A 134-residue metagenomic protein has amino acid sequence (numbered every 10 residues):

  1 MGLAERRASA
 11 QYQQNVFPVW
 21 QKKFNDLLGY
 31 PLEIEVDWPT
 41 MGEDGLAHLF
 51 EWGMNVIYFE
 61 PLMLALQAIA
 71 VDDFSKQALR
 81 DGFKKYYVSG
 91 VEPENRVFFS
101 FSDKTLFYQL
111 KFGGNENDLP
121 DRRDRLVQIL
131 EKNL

Functional and structural regions predicted by a protein language model:
M1-F17: N-terminal leader/targeting segments
Y12-W20, F24, Y30-I34: Acidic, contiguous N-terminal accessory segments
Q21, N25, M63-L66, R80 (+3 more regions): Residue-level detector of alpha-helical secondary structure
Y30-G53: Acidic/histidine-rich, surface-exposed loop or edge segments in extracytoplasmic proteins
L46-E116: Auxiliary, metal-adjacent structural segments of Zn-dependent hydrolase domains
Y108, G113-L134: Active-site recognition of the HExxH zinc-binding catalytic motif
